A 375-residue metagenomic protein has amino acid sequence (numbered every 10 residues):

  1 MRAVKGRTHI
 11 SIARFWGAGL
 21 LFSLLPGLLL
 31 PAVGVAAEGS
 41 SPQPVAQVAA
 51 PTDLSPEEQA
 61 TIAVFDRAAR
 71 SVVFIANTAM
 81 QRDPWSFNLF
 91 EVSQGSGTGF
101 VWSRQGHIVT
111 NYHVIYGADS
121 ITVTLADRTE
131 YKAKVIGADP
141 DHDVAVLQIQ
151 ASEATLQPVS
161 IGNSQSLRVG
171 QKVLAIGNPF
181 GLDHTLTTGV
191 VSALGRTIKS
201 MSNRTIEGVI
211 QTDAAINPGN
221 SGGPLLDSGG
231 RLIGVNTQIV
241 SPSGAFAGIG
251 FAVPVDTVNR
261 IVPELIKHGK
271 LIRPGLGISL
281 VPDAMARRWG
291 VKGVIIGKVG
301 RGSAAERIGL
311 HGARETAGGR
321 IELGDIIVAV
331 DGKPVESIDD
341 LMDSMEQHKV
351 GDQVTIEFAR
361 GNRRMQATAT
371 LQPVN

Functional and structural regions predicted by a protein language model:
M1-I12: N-terminal secretory signal peptides that target proteins for export/translocation
G17-P31: Bacterial N-terminal signal peptides
A36-W289, K298-R301, G319, I338-M342 (+4 more regions): Serine-dependent protease modules
F87-L89, I295, I308-R314: Short, solvent-exposed beta-edge and connector elements
I108-V109, R307-I338: Conserved PDZ fold ligand-binding element
